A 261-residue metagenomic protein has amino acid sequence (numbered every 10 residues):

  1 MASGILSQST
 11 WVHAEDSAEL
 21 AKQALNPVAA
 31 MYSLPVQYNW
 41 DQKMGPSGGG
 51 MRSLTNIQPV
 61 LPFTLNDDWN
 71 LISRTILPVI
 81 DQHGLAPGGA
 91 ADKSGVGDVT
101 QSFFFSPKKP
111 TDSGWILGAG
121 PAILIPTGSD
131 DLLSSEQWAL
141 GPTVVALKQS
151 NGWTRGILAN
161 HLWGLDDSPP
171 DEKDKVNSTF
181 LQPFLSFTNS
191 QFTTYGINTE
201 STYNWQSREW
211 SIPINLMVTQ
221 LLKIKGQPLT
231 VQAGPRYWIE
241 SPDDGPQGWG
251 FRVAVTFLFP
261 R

Functional and structural regions predicted by a protein language model:
M1-A2: Sec-dependent N-terminal signal peptides
S7-S9: N-terminal signal peptide c-region/cleavage motif recognized by signal peptidases
A14-R261: Transmembrane beta-barrel domains of Gram-negative outer membranes and organellar outer membranes
